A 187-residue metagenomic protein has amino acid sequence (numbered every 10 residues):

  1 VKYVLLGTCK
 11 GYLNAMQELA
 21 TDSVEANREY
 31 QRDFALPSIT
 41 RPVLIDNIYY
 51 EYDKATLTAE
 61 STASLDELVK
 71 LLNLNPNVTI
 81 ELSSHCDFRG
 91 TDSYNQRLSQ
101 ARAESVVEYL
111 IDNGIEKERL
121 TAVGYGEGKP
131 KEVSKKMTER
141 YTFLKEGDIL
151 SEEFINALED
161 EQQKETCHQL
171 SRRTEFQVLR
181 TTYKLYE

Functional and structural regions predicted by a protein language model:
V1-T79, E118, R140, Q163-L170 (+2 more regions): Periplasmic peptidoglycan-binding/tethering modules of Gram-negative envelope proteins
L82: Conserved phosphate/oxyanion-binding catalytic-loop motifs
H85-E187: Periplasmic OmpA-like peptidoglycan-binding domain that tethers envelope proteins to the cell wall
